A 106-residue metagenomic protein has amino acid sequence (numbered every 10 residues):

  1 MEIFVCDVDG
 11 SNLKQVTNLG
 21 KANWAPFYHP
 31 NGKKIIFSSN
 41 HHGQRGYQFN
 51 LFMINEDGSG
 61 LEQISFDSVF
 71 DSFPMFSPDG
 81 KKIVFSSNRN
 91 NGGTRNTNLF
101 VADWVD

Functional and structural regions predicted by a protein language model:
M1-D106: Sequence signature of WD/YWTD-type beta-propeller architectures
